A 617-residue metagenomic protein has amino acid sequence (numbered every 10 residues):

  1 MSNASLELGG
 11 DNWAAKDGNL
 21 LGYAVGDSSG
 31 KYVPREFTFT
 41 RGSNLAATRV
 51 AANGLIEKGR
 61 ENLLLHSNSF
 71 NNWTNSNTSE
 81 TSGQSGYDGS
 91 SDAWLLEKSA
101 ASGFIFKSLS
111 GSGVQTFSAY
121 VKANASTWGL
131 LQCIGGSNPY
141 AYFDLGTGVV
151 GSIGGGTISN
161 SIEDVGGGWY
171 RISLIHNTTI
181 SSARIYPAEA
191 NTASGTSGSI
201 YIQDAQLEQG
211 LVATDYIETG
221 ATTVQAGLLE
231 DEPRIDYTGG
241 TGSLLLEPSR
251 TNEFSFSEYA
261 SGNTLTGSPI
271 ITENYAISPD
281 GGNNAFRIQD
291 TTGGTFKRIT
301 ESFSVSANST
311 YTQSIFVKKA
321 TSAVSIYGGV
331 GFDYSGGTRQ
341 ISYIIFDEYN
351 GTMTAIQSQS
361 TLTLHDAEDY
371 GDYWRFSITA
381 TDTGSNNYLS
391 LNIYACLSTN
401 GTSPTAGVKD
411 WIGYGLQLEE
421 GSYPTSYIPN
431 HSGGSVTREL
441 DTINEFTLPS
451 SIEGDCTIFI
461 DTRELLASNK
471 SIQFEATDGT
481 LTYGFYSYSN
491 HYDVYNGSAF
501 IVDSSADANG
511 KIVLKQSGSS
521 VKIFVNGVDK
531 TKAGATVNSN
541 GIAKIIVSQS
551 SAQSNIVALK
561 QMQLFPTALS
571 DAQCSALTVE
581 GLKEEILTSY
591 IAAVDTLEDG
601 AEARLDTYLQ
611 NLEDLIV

Functional and structural regions predicted by a protein language model:
S2-N3, L207-T238, S403, L418-P449 (+1 more regions): Extended recognition patches within non-cytosolic domains
R60-S67, T74-N77, S102, G111-G113 (+8 more regions): Extracellular glycan-recognition modules
G83-G103, L244, Y275-K297: Short carbohydrate-recognition loop motifs
G103-K107, P139-F143, S152-V165, F296-S302 (+3 more regions): Short, aromatic/His-centered strand-loop micro-motif at the edge of beta-sheets
S112-T116, Y120, D164-S173, N308-T312 (+4 more regions): Trp-centered recognition loops
A123, I175-T178, K319-T321, T379-G384 (+1 more regions): Localized edge beta-strand/strand-to-loop motifs within extracellular or lumenal beta-rich domains
Y170-L174, W374-I378, N387-L389, I512-A533: Carbohydrate-binding surfaces in secreted/extracellular proteins
I180-T192, T196-S199, Y388-W411, K532-L559: Flexible glycan-contacting loops in extracellular carbohydrate-active proteins
